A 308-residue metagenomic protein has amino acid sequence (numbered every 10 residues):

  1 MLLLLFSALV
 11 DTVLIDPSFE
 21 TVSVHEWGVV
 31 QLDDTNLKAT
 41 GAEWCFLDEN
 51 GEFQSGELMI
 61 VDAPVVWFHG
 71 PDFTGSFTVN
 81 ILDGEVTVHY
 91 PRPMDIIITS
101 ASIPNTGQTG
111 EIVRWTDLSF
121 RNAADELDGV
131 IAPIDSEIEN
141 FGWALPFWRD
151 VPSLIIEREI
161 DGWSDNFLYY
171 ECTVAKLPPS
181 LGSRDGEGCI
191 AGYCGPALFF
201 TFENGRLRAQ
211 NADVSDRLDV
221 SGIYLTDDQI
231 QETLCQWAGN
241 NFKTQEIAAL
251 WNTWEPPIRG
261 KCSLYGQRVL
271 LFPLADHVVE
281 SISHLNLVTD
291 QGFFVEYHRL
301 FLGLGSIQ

Functional and structural regions predicted by a protein language model:
M1-A8: Secretory targeting signatures
L9-Q308: Protease-labile, long low-complexity intrinsically disordered regions enriched in Pro/Ser/Thr
